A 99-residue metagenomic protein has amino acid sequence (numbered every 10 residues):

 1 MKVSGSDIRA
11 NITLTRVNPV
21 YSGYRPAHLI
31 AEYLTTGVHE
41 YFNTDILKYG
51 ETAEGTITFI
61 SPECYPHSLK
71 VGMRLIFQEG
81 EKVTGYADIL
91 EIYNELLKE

Functional and structural regions predicted by a protein language model:
M1-E99: C-terminal effector/interaction modules appended to NTPase cores
